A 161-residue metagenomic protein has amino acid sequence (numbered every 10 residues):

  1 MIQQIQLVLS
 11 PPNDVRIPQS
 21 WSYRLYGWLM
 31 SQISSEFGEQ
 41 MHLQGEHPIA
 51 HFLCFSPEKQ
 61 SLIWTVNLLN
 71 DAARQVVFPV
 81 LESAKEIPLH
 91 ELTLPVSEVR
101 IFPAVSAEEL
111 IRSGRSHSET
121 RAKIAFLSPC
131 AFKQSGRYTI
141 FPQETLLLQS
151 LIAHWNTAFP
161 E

Functional and structural regions predicted by a protein language model:
M1-E161: RNA-interacting cores
